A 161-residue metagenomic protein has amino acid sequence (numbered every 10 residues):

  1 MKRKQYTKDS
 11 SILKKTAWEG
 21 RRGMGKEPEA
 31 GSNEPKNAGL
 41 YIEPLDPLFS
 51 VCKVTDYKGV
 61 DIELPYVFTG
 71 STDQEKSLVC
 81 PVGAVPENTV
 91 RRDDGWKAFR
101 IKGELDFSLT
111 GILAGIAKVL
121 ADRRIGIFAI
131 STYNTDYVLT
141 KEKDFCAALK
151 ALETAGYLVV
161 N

Functional and structural regions predicted by a protein language model:
K2-R3, L13-K14, W18-G20, M24-V119 (+1 more regions): Regulatory modules associated with amino-acid/nitrogen control
Y6-D9: Intrinsic-disorder-associated, low-complexity terminal segments enriched in Asp/Asn/His/Tyr and depleted of Lys/Arg
E104, S108-K143: A structural feature that tracks compact, well-ordered secondary-structure segments with a strong bias toward
